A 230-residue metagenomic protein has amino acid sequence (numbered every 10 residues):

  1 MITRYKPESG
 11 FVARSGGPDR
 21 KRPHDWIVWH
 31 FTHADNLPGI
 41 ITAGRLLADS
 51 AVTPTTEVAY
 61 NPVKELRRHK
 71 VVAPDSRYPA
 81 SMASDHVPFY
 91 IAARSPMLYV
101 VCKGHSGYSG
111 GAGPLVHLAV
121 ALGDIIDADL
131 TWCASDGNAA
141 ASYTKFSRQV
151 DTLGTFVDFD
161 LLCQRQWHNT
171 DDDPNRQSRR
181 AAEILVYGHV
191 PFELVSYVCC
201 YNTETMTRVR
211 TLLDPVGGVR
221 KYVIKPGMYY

Functional and structural regions predicted by a protein language model:
I2-P88, S95-Y230: Active-site-proximal loop/hinge segments that shape catalytic or ion-binding/gating pockets
